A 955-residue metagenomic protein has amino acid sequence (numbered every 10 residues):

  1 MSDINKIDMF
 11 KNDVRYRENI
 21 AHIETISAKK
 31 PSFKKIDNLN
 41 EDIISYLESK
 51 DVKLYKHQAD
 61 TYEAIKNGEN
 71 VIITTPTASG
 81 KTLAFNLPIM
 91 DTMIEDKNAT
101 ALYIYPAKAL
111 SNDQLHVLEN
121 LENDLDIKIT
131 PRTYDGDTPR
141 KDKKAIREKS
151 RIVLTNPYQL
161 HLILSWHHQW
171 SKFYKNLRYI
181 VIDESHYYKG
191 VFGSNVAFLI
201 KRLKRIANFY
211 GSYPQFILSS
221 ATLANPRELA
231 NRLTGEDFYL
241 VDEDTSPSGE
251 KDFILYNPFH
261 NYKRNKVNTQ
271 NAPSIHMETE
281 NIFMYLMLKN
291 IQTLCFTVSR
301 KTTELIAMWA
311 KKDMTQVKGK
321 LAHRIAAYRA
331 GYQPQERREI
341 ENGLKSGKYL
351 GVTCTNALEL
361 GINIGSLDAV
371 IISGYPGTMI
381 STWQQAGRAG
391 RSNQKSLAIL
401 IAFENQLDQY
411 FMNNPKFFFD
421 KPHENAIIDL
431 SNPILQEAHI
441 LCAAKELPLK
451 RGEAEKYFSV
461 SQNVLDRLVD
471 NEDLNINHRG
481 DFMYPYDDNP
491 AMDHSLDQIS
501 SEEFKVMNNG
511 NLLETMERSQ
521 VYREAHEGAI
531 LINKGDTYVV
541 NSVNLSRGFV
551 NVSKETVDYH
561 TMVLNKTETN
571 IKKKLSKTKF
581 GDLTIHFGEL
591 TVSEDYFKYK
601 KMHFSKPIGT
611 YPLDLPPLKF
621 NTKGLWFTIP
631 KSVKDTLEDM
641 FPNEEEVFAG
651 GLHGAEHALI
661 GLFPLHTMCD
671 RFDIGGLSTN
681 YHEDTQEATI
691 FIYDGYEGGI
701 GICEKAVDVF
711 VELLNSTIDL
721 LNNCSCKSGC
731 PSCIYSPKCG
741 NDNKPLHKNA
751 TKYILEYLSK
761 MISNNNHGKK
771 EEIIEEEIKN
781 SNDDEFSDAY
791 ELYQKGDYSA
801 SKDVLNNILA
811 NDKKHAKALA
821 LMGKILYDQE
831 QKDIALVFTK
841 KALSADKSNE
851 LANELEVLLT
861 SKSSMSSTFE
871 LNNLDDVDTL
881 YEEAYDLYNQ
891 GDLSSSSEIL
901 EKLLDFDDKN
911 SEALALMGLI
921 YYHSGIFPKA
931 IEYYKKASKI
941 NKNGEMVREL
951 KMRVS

Functional and structural regions predicted by a protein language model:
K11-S49, A59-D60, K66-T82, L87-P157 (+3 more regions): Helicase motor core with emphasis on the C-terminal RecA-like subdomain
K395-A398, E404-F418, H439-R451, R467 (+2 more regions): Extended Lys/Arg-rich polyanion-binding regions
D783, K817, E850-L851, D878 (+2 more regions): Start-of-helix register in tetratricopeptide repeats
Q794, D828-Q829, L858-K862, N889-Q890 (+2 more regions): Register position in tetratricopeptide repeats
L821, L855, L916, L950-R953: Canonical tetratricopeptide repeat
